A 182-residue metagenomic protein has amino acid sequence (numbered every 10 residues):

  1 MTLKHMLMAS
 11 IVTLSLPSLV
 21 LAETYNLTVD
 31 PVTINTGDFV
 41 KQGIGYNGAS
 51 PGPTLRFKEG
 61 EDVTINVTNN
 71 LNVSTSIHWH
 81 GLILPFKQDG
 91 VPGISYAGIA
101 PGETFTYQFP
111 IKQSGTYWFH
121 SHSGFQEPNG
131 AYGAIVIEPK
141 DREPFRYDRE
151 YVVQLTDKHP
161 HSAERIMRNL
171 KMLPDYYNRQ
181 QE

Functional and structural regions predicted by a protein language model:
M1-M8: Bacterial N-terminal signal peptides that target proteins for export
H5, L21-A22: In a subset of proteins, long, contiguous C-terminal domains/tails are tracked
A9-S10, V20: Cleavable N-terminal signal peptides
S15-P17: N-terminal signal peptide c-region/cleavage motif recognized by signal peptidases
A22-E182: Histidine-centered copper-binding motifs that mark active-site loops of extracellular/periplasmic copper enzymes
